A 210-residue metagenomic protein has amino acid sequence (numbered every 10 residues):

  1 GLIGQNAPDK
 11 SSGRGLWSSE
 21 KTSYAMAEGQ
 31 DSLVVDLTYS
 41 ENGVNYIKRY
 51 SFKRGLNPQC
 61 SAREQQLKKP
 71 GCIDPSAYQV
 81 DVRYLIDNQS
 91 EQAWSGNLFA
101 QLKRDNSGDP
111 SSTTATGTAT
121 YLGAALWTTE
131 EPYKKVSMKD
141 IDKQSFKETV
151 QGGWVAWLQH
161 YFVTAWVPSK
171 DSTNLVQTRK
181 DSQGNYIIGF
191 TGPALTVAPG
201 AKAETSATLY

Functional and structural regions predicted by a protein language model:
G1-Y210: Soluble non-transmembrane domains of integral membrane proteins
